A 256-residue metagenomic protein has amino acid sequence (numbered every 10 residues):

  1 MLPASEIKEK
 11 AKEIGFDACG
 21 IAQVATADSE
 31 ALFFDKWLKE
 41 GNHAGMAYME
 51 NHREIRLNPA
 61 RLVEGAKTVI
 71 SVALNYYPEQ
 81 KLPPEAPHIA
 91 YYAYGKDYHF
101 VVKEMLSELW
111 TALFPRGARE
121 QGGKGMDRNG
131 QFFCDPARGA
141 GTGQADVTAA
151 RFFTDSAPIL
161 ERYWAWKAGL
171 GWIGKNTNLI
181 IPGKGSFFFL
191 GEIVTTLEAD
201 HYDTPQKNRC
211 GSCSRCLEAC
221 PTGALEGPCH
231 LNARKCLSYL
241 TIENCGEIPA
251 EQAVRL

Functional and structural regions predicted by a protein language model:
M1-G117, N129-C134, Q144-R209, T241-L256: Auxiliary alpha/beta "docking" domains used to position bulky ligands
T26, R215-L240, N244-I248, L256: Iron-sulfur cluster-binding cysteine motifs and their immediate structural context in ferredoxin-like electron-transfer
A118-G122, M126, G141-T142: Short polybasic linear motifs
